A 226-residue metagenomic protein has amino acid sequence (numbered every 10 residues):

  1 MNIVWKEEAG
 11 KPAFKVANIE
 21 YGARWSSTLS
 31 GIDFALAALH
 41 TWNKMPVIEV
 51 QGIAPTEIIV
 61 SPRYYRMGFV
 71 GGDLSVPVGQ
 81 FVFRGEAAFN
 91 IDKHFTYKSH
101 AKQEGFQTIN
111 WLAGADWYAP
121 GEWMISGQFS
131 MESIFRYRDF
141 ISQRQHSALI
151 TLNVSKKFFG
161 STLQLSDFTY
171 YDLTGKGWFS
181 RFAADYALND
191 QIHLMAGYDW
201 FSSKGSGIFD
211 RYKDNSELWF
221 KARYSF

Functional and structural regions predicted by a protein language model:
K11, E20-R24, F69-G71, V82 (+4 more regions): Membrane-embedded beta-strand positions in outer-membrane beta-barrel channels/transporters
A13-A17, S61-R66, H100-T108, I141-H146 (+2 more regions): Replace "Gram-negative outer membrane beta-barrel proteins" with "bacterial and organellar outer membrane beta-barrel
S26-S30, S75-G79, D116-Y118, S155-F159 (+2 more regions): Structural signature of outer-membrane beta-barrel channels/translocons
L29, H40-K44, V78-Q80, F89-K93 (+5 more regions): Transmembrane beta-strands of outer-membrane beta-barrel pores
G31-F34, Q80-R84, E122-S126, G160-L165 (+1 more regions): Repeated loop/turn-to-beta-strand initiation elements of outer-membrane beta-barrel proteins
V47-I53, F95-K102, R136-Q143, D167-T169 (+2 more regions): Outer-membrane beta-barrel translocator domains and adjoining extracellular loop/strand segments of Gram-negative
Y64-R138: Long, well-ordered mid-to-C-terminal structural blocks that present hydrophobic/aromatic surfaces
V154, Y212-F226: Outer-membrane beta-barrel "beta-signal"
